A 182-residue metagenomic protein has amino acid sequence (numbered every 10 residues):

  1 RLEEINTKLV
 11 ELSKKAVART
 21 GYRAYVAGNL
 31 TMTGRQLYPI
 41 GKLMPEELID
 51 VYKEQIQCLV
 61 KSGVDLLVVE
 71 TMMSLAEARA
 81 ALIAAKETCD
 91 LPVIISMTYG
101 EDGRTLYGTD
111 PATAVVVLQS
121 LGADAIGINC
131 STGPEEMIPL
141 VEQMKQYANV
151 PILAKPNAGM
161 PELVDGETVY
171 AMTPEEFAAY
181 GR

Functional and structural regions predicted by a protein language model:
R1-R182: Domain-level signal for soluble alpha/beta catalytic cores
